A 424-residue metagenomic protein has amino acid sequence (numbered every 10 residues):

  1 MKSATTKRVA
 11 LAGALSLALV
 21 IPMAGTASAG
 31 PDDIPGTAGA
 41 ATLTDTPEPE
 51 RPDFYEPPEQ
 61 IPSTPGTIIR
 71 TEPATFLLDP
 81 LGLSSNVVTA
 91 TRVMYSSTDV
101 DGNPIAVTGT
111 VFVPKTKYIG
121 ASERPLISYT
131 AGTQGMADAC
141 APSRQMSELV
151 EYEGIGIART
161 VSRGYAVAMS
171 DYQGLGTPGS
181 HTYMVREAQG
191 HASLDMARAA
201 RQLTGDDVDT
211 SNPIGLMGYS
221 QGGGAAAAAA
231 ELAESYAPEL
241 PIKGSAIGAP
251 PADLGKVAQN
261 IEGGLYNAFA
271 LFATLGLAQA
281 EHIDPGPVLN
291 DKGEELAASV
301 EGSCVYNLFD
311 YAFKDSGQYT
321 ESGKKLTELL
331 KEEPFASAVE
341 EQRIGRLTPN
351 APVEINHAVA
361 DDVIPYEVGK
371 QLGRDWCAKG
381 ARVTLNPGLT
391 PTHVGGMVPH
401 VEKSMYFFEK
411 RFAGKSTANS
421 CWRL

Functional and structural regions predicted by a protein language model:
M1-G30: Secretory targeting and sorting signals
S28-Y118: Catalytic-loop region of hydrolases
A40-Q60, P250-R346: Accessory cap/linker subdomain of secreted extracellular hydrolases
D99-G164: Short, surface-exposed "cap/lid" segments of acyl-processing enzymes
G156, Y183-D206: Alpha/beta-hydrolase active-site loop
R198-F269: Primarily recognizes the serine-hydrolase "nucleophile elbow" in alpha/beta-hydrolase and SGNH/GDSL folds
L216, P349, E354-D361: Short beta-strand/loop motif that positions the catalytic acidic residue of the alpha/beta-hydrolase fold
A336-S337, V363, E367-L424: C-terminal catalytic histidine-bearing segment of alpha/beta-hydrolase fold enzymes
